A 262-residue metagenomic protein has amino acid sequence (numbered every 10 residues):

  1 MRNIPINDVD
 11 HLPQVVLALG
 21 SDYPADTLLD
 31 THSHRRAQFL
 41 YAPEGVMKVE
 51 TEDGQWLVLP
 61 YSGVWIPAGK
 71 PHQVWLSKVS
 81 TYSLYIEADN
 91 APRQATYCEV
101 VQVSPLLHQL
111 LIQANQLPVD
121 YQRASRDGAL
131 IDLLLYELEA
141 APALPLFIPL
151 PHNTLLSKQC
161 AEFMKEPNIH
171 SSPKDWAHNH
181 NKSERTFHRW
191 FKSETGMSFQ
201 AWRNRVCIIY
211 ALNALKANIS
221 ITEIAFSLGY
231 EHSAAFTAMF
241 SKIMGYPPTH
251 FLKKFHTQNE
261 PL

Functional and structural regions predicted by a protein language model:
M1-V46, P261: Generic protein-terminus/edge-of-domain signal
L29, E44-E50, G63-V64, H72: Short beta-strand segments in beta-sandwich/barrel cores
D53-A68: Short acidic-glycine-tyrosine-enriched beta hairpin
Y61, F187, F191, A235-F236 (+1 more regions): Short hydrophobic/aromatic patch on the recognition helix
G69-C98: Ligand-binding loop in jelly-roll beta-barrel domains
Q102-H170, H178: An amphipathic alpha-helical interaction segment
P149-S198, A217-L228: DNA-binding recognition helix and immediately preceding turn/loop of helix-turn-helix/winged-helix domains
S193-T237, K253-L262: Terminal helix-turn-helix DNA-binding modules in bacterial transcription factors
